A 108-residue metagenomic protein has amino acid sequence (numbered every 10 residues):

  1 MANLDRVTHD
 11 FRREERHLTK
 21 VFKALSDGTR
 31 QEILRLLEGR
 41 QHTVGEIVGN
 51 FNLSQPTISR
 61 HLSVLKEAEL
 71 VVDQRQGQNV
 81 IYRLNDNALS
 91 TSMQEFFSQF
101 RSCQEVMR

Functional and structural regions predicted by a protein language model:
M1-H17, D86-R108: Amphipathic alpha-helical dimerization/coiled-coil segments that flank or bridge DNA-binding/regulatory modules
R16-P56, Q76-L89: N-terminal helix-turn-helix DNA-binding core of bacterial DNA-binding proteins
G49, R60, K66-E67: Alpha-helical residues within the helix-turn-helix
I58-H61, F100-R101: Short alpha-helical linear motifs
